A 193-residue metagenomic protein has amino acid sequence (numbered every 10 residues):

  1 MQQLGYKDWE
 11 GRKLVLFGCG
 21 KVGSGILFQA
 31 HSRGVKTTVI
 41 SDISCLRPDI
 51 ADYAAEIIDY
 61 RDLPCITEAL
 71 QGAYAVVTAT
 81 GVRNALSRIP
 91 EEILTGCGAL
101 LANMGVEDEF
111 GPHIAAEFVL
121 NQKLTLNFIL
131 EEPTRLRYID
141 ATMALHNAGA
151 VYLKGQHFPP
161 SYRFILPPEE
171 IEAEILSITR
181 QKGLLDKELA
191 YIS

Functional and structural regions predicted by a protein language model:
M1-L4, L100-S193: Adenosine-phosphate binding glycine-rich loop
Q2-K7, L46, V82: Conserved helix-loop functional segments at active or binding sites
K7-H31: Glycine-rich adenosine-cofactor-binding loop
F17, S32-Y53: NAD(P)-binding Rossmann-fold cofactor-contacting core
F17, S41-I43, G72, T125 (+1 more regions): Conserved alpha/beta enzyme-core scaffold
Q29-R33, E92-T95: Short, solvent-exposed amphipathic alpha-helical segments in soluble enzyme and RNA/protein-processing domains
R47-L124: Rossmann-like adenosine-cofactor binding region
